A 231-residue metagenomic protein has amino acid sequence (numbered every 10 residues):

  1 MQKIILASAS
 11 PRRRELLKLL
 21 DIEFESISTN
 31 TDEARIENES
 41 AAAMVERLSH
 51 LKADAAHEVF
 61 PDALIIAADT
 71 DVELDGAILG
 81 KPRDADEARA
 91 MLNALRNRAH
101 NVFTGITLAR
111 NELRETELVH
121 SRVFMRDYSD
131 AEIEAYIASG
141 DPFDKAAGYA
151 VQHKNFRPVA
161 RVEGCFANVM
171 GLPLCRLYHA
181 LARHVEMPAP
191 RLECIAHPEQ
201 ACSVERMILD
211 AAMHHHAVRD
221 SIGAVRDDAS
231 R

Functional and structural regions predicted by a protein language model:
M1-I22: N-terminal beta1-alpha1 ligand-phosphate binding loop
Q2-I4, A41-R231: Anionic-ligand binding patches
A9, T29, N111: Cofactor-binding loop segments of dinucleotide-utilizing enzymes, especially the Rossmann-like FAD- and NAD(P)+-binding
E15-L19, I36-E37, E58-V59: Short loop/helix-cap segments at secondary-structure boundaries that form the rim of catalytic
K18-L20, A34, R98-A99, L174: Short acidic/polar alpha-helix capping motifs at helix-coil junctions
L19, E25, D228-R231: N-terminal non-globular leader segments, chiefly Sec-dependent signal peptides
D21-N38, R114-V119: Short glycine-rich, Thr/Ser-proximal phosphate-binding strand/loop in the N-terminal lobe of ATP-dependent enzymes
